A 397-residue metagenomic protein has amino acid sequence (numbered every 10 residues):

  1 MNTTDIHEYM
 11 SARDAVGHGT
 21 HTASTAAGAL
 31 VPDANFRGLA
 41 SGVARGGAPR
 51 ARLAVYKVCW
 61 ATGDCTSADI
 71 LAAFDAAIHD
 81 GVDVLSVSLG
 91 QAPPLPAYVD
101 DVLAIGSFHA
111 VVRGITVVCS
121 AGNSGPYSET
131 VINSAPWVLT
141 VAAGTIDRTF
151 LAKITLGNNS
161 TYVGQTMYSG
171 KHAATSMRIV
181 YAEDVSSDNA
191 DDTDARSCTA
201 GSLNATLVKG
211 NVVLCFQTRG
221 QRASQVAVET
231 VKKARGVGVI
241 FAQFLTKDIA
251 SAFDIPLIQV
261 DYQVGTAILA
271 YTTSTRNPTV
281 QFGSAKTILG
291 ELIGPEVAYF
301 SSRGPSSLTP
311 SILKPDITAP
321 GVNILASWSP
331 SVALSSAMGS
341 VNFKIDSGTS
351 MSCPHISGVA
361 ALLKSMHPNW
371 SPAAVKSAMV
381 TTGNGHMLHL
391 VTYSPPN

Functional and structural regions predicted by a protein language model:
M1-N397: Loop-rich non-cytosolic ectodomains and luminal regions
